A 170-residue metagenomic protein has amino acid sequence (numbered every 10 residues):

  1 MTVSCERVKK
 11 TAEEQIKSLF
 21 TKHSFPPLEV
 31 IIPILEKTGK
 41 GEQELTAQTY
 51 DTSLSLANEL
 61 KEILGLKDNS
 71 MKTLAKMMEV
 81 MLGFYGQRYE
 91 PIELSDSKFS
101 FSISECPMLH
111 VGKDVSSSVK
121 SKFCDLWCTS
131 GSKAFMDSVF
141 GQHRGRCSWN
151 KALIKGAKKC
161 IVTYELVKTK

Functional and structural regions predicted by a protein language model:
M1-C124, Q142-K159, V167-K170: N-terminal accessory segment detector
V162: Conserved SAM-binding loop
